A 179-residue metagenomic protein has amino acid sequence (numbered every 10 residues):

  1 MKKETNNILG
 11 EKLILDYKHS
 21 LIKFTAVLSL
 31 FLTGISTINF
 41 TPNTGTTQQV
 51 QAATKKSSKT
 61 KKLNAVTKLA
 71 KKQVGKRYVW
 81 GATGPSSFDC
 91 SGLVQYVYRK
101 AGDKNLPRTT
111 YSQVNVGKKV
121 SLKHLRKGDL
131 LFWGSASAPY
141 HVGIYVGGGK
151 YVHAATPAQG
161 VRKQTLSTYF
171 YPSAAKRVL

Functional and structural regions predicted by a protein language model:
K2-Y17, I35-G45, A53-T54, D103-K104 (+1 more regions): Aromatic- and glycine-rich peptidoglycan recognition patches
K18-L32: Sec-dependent N-terminal signal peptides
V50-S57, K76-K127: Catalytic cysteine-centered active-site loop
K62-V66, A70, D89-C90: Stable alpha-helical elements in mature extracytoplasmic
K71, G75, G148: ATP/adenylate-binding site constellation spanning eukaryotic-like Ser/Thr protein kinases, ABC-transporter
K104-K163: ...with weaker cross-activation on analogous glycine-rich loops/strands in unrelated enzymes
